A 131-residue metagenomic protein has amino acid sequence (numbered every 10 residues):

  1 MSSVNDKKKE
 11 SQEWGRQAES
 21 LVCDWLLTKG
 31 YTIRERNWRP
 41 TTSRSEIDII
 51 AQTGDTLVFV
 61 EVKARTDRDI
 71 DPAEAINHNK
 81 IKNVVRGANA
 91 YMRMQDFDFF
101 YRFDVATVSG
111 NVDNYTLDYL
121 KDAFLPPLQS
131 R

Functional and structural regions predicted by a protein language model:
M1-N37: Acidic-basic catalytic patches of nuclease active cores, encompassing PD-(D/E)XK and other metal-cofactor nuclease
R34, S45-I47, Y101: Short beta-strand or tight-loop elements that sit immediately N-terminal to catalytic metal-binding acidic residues
R36-T41, A106-S109: Short, solvent-exposed loop/turn elements at beta->coil junctions and helix N-caps that rim active or binding pockets
T42-S45, D113: Short acidic/glycine-enriched loop/turn segments that link adjacent beta-strands
S45, T56-V58, D104, D118: Protein kinase-like catalytic core scaffold
I47-R68, V84: Conserved catalytic cores of phosphodiester-cleaving nucleases, focusing on short active-site segments
R65-A90: Mg2+/Mn2+-dependent nuclease catalytic core
M94-R131: Domain-level recognition of nuclease-like catalytic cores that cleave nucleotide substrates
